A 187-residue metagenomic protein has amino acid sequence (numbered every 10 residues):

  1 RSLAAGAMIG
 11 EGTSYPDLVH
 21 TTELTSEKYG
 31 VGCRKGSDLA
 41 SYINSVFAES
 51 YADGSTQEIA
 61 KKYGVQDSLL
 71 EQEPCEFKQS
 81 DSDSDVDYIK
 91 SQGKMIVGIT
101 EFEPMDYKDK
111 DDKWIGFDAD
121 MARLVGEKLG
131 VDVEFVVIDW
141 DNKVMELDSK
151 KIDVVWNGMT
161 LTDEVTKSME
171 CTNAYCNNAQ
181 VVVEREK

Functional and structural regions predicted by a protein language model:
R1, C33, V137: Active-site-adjacent beta-strand anchor residues
S2-G6, S26, S37-D38, E49 (+4 more regions): Solvent-exposed loop/turn segments at secondary-structure junctions within structured extracellular/periplasmic domains
G6-S45, Q66-Q79, C176-E184: Periplasmic-binding protein-like
G10-T25, R123, E127, D132-K187: Acidic, polar ligand-binding/catalytic clefts
E23, K28-G30, D38, P104-D106 (+4 more regions): Residue-level preference for alpha-helix termini and adjacent loops
L24, E49, Y88-K90, G98 (+1 more regions): Generic structural signal for beta-strand residues in well-ordered domains
K35-E49, S55, I59, F117: Short amphipathic alpha-helical coupling segments at ligand-binding clamshell hinges and other catalytic/signaling
D53-E58, K62, S80-M159: Extracytoplasmic small-molecule ligand-binding "clamshell" domains of the periplasmic binding protein/Venus flytrap
